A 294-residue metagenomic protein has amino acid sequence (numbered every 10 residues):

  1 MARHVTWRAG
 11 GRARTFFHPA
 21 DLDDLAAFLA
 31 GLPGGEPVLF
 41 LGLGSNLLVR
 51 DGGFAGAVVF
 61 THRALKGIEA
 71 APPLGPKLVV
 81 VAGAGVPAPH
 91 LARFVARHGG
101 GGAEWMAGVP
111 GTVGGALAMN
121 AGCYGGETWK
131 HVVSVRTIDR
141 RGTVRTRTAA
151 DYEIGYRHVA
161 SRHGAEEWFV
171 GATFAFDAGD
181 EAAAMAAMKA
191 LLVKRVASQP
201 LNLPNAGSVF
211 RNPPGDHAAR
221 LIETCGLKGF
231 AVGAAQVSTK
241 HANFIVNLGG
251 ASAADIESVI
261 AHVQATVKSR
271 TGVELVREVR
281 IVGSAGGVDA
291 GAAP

Functional and structural regions predicted by a protein language model:
A2-V113: Anion-binding (especially nucleotide phosphate/pyrophosphate-binding) glycine-rich loop and adjoining beta-alpha core
R3-A9, L47, I138-P294: Phosphate/pyrophosphate- and phosphate-bearing ligand-binding catalytic cores of soluble enzymes
G10, H18-L22, L48-K66, A118-T148 (+1 more regions): Structural signature of FAD isoalloxazine-binding scaffolds in flavoprotein oxidoreductases
G11-R12, L43-S45, F54-A57, V86 (+8 more regions): Gly/Ser/Thr-rich helix-start
T15-F16, L47-V49, P89-H90, V113-N120 (+5 more regions): Basic, gly/Ser/Thr/Pro-rich low-complexity segments located predominantly at protein N termini
D51-G53, G115-A118, A242-N243, V288: Short secondary-structure transition/capping segments
V79-V81, G108-L117, Y156, A183-L191: Short N-terminal helix-initiation segments at or just after the protein's N-terminus
P89-H98, E104-V133, D139, N205: A gly/ser-rich beta-alpha-beta helix-loop segment of oxidoreductase catalytic cores
